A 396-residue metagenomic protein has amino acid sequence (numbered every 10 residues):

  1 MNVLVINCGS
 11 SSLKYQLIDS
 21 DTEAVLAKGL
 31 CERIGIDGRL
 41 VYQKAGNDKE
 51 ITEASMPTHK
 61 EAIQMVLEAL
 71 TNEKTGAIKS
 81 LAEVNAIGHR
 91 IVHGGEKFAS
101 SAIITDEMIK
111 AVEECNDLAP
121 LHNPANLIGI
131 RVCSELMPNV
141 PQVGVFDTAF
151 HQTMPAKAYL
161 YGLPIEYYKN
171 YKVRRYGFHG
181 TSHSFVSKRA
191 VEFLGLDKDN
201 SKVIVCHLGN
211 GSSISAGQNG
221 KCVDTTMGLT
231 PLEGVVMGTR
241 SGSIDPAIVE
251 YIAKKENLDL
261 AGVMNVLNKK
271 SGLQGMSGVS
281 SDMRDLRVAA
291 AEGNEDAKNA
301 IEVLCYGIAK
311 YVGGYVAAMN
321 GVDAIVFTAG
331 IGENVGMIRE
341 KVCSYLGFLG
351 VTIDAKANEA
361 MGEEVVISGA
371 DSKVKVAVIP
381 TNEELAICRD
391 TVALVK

Functional and structural regions predicted by a protein language model:
V3, S12-M56, G228: Short glycine-rich, Thr/Ser-proximal phosphate-binding strand/loop in the N-terminal lobe of ATP-dependent enzymes
G9, H89-V92, L208, V326-N334: Glycine-rich beta-strand-to-loop/alpha-helix junction loops that act as flexible
A69-V84, A190-D197, V312-D323: Phosphate/pyrophosphate-binding loops at sites that engage ATP/ADP/AMP, CoA/4′-phosphopantetheine, polyphosphate
L70-H122, V143, A149-A158: Short beta-strand-loop/turn "lid" adjacent to the catalytic site in phosphate-handling enzymes
F150-A253: Glycine-rich phosphate-binding loop of actin/hexokinase-like ATP-binding domains
Q218, D224-D259, N265, A329-A360: Catalytic phosphate/nucleotide-handling subdomain of diverse soluble enzymes
N265, G272-M276, M283-A318: Adenine-nucleotide phosphate-binding core of ATP-dependent small-molecule kinases
K298, E302-A318, V322-D323, G332-K396: Internal helix-turn-beta structural module
